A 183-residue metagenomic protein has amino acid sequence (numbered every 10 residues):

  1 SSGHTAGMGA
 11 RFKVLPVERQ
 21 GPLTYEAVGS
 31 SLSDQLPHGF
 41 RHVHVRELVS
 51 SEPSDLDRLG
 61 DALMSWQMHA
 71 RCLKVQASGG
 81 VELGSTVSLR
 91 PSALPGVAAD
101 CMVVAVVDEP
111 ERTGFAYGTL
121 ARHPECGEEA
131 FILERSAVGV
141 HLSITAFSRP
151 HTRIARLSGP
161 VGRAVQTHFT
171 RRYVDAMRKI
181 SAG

Functional and structural regions predicted by a protein language model:
S1-H4, D55, D175, K179-I180: Intrinsically disordered, low-complexity proline-rich regions
G3-L94: Hydrophobic ligand-binding cavity/cleft-lining segments
R11-R19, R149-G183: A conserved amphipathic terminal alpha-helix motif
E47-V49, L89, A105, L133-R135 (+1 more regions): Hydrophobic side chains in beta-strands
G60-M68, R122, V138, D175 (+1 more regions): Short, intrinsically disordered, mixed-charge
S88, G114-A116, H141-S143: General beta-strand recognition
A93-A137: Hydrophobic-ligand binding "helix-grip"
T119-A164: Beta-strand/loop substructures that line and gate deep hydrophobic ligand-binding cavities in soluble
